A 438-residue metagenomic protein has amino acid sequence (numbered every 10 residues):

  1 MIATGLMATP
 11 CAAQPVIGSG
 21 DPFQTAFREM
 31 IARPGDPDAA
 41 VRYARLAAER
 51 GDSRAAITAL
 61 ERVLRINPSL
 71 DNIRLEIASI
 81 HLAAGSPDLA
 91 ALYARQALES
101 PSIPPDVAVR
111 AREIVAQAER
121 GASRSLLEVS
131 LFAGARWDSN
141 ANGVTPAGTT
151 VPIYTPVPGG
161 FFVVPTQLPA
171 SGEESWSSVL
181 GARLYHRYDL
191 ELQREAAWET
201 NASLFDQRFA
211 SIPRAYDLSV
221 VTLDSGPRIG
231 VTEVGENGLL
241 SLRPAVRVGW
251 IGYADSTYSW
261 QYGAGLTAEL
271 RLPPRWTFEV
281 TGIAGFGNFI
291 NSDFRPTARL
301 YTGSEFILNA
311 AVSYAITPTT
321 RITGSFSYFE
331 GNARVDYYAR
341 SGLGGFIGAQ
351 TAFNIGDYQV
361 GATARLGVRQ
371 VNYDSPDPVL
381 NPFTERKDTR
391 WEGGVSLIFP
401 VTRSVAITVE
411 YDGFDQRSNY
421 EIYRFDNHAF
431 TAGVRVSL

Functional and structural regions predicted by a protein language model:
M1-A8: Bacterial N-terminal signal peptides
A13-G20, Q24-I31, R45-G51, L60-L70 (+1 more regions): Gram-negative and organellar
A39-A40, A56, A90: Solenoid-repeat scaffolds in large eukaryotic assemblies
